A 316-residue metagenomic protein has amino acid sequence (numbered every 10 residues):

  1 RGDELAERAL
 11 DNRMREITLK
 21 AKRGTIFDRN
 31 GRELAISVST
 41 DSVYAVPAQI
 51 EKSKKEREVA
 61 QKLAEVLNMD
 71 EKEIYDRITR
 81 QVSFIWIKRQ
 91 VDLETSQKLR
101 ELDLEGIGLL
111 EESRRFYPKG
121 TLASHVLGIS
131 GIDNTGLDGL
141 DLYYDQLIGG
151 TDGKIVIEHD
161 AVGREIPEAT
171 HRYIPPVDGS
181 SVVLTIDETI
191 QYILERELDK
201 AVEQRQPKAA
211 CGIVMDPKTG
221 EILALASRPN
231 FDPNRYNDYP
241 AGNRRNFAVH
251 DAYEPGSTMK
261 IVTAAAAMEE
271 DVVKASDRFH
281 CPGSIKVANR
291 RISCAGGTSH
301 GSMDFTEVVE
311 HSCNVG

Functional and structural regions predicted by a protein language model:
R1-Y236: Periplasmic/cell-envelope proteins involved in peptidoglycan metabolism and beta-lactam response
P175-K218, P233-G316: Active-site loop and adjoining helix of the penicillin-binding protein/serine DD-peptidase-beta-lactamase fold
